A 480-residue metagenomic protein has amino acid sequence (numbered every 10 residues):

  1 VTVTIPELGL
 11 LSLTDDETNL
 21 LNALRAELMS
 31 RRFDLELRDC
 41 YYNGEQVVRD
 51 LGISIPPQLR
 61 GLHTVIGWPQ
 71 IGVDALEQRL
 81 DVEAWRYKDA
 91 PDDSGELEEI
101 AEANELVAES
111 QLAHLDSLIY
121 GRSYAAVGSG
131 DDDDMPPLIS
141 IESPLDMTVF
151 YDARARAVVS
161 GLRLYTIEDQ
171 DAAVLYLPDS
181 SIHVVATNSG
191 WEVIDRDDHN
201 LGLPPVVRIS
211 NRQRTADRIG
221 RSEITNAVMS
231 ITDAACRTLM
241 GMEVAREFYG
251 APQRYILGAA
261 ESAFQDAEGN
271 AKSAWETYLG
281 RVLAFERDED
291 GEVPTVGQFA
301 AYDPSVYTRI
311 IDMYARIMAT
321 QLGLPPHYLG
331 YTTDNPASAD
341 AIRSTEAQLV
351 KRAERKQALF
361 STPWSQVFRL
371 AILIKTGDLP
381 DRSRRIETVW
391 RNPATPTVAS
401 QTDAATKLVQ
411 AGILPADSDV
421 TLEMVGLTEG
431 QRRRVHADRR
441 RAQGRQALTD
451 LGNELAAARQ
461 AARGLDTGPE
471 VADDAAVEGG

Functional and structural regions predicted by a protein language model:
V1, E243, R445-G480: Glycine- and charge-rich intrinsically disordered segments
V1-I141, D466-G480: Extended, helix-rich architectural segments
Y124-N226: Extended, regular secondary-structure scaffolds
I194-S344, I386-V389, T397: Extended, charged amphipathic alpha-helical segments
P326-Y331, D378-I386, E423-D438: Short, surface-exposed acidic
T345-L359: Glycine-rich and small/hydrophobic secondary-structure elements
T362, K375-A411: Extended amphipathic alpha-helical segments with heptad-repeat/coiled-coil character used for oligomerization, fusion
V425-R459: Long, highly charged low-complexity segments enriched in Glu/Asp and Lys/Arg with interspersed Ser/Thr
